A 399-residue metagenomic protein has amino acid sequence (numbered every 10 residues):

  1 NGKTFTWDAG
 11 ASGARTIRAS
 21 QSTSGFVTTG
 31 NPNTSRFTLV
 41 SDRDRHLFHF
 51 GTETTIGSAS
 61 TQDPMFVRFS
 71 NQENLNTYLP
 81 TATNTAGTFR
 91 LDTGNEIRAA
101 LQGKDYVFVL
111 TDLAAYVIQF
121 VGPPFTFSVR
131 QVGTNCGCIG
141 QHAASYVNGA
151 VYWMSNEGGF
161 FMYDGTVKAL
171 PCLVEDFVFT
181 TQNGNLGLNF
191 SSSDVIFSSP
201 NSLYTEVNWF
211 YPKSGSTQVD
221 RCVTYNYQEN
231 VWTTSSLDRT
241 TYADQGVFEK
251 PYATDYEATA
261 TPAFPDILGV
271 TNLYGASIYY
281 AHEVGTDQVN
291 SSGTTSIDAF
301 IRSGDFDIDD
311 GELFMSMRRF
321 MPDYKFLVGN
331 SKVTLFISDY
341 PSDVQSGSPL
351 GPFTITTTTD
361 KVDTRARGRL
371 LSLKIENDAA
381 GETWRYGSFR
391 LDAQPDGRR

Functional and structural regions predicted by a protein language model:
D8-G10, T81, T85, V132 (+3 more regions): Residue-level detector of intrinsically disordered, flexible termini and proteolytic processing junctions
D8-T23, P265, G269-Y274, Y280: A short, gly/pro- and small-residue-rich
G13-D194: Beta-propeller and closely related beta-pinwheel folds
N95, N135-R399: Beta-sheet repeat architectures centered on beta-propellers
